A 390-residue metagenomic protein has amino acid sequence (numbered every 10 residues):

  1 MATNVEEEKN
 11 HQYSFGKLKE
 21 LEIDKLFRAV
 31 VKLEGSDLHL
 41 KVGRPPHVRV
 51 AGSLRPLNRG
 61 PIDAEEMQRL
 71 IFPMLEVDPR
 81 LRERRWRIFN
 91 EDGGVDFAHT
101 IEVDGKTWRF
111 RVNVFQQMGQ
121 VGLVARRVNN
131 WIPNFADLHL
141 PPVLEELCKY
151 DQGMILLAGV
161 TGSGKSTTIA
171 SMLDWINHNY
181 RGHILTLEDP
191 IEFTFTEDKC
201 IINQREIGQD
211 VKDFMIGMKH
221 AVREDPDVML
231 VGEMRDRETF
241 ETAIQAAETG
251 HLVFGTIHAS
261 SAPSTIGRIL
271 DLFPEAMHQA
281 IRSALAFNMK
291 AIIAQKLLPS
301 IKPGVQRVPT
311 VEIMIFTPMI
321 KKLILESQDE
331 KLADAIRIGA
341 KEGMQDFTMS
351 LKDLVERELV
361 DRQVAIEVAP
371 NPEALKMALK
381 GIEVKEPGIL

Functional and structural regions predicted by a protein language model:
A2-L390: Short, flexible helix-loop junctions that flank or precede catalytic/ligand sites
